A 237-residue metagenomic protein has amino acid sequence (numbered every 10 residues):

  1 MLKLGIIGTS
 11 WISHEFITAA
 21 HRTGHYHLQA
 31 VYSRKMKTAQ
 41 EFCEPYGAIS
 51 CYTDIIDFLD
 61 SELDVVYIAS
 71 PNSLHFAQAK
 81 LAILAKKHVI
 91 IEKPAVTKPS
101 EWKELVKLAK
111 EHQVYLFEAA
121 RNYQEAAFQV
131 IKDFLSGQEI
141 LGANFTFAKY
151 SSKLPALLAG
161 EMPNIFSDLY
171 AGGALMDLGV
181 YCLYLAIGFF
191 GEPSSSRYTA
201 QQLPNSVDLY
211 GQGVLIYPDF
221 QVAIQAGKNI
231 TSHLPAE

Functional and structural regions predicted by a protein language model:
M1-Y46: N-terminal Rossmann-like dinucleotide-binding module
H27-A30, D64-V66, L116, G172: Short active-site oxyanion
K35, Y123-Q124, T146-S152, Q202-P204 (+1 more regions): Glycine-rich beta-alpha junction loops
Y46-L108: Beta-loop-alpha module in the N-terminal Rossmann-like domain of NAD(P)-dependent dehydrogenases, especially those
K93-P94, A119-N122, F147: Short strand-turn motif at the edge of the Rossmann-like AdoMet-binding core
K103-R121, E139-A143: Rossmann-fold dehydrogenase core element
E125-E192: Predominantly a Rossmann-like dinucleotide-binding segment in NAD(P)-dependent oxidoreductases
Y184-E237: Contiguous beta-strand/loop segments that form the cofactor/metal-binding neighborhood of enzyme cores
